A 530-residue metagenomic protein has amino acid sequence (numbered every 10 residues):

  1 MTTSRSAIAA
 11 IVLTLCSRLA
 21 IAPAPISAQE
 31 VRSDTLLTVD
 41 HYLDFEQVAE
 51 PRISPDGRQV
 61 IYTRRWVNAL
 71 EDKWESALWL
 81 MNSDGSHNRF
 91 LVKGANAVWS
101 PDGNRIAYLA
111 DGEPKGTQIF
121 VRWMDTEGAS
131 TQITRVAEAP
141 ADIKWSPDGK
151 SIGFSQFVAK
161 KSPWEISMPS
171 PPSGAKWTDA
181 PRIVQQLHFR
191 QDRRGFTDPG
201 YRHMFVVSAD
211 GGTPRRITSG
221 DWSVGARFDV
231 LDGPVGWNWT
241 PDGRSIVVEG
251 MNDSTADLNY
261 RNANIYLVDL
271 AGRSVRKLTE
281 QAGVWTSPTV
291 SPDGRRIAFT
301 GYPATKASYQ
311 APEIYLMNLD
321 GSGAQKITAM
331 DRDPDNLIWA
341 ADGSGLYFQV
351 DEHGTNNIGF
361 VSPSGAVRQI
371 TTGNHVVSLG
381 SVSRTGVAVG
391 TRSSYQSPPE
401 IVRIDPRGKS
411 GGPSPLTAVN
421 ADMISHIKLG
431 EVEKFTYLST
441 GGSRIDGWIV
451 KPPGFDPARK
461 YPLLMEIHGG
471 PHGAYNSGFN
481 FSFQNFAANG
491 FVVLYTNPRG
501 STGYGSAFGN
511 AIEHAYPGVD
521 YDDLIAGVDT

Functional and structural regions predicted by a protein language model:
E30-D72, M204: Mature N-terminal segment immediately following signal peptide/propeptide cleavage in secreted/periplasmic
P55-D56, P101-D102, P147-D148, P241-D242 (+3 more regions): Residue-level detector of Asp-centered blade-edge/turn motifs that repeat once per structural unit in beta-propeller
G57-V60, G103-A107, I152-G153, I246 (+3 more regions): Hydrophobic beta-strand positions that form the internal "hydrophobic ladder" of WD40/Gbeta-like beta-propeller blades
R64-A77, F90-N96, A107-F120, T126-A129 (+12 more regions): A flexible loop/linker signature enriched in serine peptidases of the S9 family
N82-S86, M124-E127, S208-G212, D269-R273 (+3 more regions): Short loop/turn segments that connect beta-strands within beta-propeller blades
T197, S378-T530: Serine-hydrolase catalytic core recognition
R215-V230, V419-V432: Surface-exposed loop and turn segments in beta-propeller and other repeat-based domains that flank or scaffold
